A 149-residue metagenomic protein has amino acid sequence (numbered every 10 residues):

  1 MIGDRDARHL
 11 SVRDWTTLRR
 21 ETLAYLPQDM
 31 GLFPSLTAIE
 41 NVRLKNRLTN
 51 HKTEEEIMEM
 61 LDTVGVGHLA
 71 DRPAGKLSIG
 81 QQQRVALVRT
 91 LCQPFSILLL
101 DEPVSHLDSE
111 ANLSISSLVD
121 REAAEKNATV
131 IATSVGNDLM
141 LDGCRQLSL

Functional and structural regions predicted by a protein language model:
A7-A24: ABC ATPase NBD coupling module
D29, S35-L48: Q-loop/switch helix immediately C-terminal to the Walker
E54-L69: Conserved ABC ATPase "signature" region
P73-L77, Q81: Conserved ABC ATPase signature
L87: Hydrophobic anchor residue at the start of the ABC signature
P94: Conserved catalytic motifs of ABC-family nucleotide-binding domains
L98-E102: Catalytic Walker B motif of ABC-type/P-loop ATPase nucleotide-binding domains
